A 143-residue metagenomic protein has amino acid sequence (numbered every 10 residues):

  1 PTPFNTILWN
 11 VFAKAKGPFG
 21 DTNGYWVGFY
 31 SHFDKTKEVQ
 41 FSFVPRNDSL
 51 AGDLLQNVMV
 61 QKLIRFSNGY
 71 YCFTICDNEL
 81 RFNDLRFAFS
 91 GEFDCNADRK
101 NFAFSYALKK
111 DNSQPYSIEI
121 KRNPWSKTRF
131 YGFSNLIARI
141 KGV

Functional and structural regions predicted by a protein language model:
P3-V143: Extracytosolic and intramembrane catalytic regions of membrane-associated proteins in envelope/secretory systems
